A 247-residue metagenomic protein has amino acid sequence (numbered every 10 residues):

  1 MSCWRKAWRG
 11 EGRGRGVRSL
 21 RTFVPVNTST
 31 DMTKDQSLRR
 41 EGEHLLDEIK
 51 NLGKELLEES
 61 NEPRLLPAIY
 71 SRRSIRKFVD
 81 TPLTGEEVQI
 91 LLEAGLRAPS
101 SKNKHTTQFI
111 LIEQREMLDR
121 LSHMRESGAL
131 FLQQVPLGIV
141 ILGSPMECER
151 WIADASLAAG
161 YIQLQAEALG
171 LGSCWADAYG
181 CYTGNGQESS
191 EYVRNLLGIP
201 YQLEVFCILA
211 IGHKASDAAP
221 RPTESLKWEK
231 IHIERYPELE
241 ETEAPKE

Functional and structural regions predicted by a protein language model:
R9-G10, G198: Short, flexible coil/linker elements and helix-boundary hinge sites characteristic of intrinsically disordered
G10-G16: Residue-identity detector for glycine
G16, F23-E247: Acidic, surface-exposed loops and disordered segments
